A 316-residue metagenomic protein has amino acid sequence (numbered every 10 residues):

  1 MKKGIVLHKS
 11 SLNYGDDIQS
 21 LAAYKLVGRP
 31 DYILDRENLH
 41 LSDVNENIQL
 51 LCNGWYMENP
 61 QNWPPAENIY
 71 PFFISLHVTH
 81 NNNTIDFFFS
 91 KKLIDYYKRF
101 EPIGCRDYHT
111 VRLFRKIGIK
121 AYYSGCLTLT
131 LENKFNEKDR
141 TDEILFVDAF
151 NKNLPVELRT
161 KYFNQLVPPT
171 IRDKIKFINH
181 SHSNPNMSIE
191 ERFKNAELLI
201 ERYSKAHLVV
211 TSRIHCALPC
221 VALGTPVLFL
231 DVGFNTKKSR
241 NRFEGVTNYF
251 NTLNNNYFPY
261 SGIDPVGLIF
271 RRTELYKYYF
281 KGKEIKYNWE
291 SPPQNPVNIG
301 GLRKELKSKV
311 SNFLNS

Functional and structural regions predicted by a protein language model:
M1-S316: Active-site anion-handling motifs in enzyme catalytic cores
